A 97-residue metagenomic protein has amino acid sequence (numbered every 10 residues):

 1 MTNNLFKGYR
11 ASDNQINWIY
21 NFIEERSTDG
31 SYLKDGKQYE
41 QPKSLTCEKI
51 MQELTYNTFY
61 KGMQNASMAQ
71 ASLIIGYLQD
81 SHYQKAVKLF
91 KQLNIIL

Functional and structural regions predicted by a protein language model:
M1-L97: Interfaces that engage single-stranded nucleic acids at replication/repair/recombination sites
